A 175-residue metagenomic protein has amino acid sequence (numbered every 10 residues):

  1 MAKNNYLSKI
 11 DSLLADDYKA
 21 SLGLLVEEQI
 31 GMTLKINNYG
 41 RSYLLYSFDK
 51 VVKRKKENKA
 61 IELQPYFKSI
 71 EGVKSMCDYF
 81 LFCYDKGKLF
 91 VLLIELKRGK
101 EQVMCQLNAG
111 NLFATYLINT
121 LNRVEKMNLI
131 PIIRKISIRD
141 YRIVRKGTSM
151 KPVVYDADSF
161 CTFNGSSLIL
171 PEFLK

Functional and structural regions predicted by a protein language model:
M1-E71, K175: Acidic-basic catalytic patches of nuclease active cores, encompassing PD-(D/E)XK and other metal-cofactor nuclease
I70-D85, E101-V103: Catalytic centers of nucleases
M76, K88-F90, I132: A structure-centric signal for secondary-structure junctions around beta-strands
Y79-L81, F90-K97: Conserved catalytic cores of phosphodiester-cleaving nucleases, focusing on short active-site segments
L96-G99, D140: An acidic- and aromatic-residue-enriched active-site/binding cleft used to recognize and process polar
R98-L117: Mg2+/Mn2+-dependent nuclease catalytic core
Y116-E125: Aromatic- and Lys/Arg-enriched surface recognition patch
E125-K175: Domain-level recognition of nuclease-like catalytic cores that cleave nucleotide substrates
